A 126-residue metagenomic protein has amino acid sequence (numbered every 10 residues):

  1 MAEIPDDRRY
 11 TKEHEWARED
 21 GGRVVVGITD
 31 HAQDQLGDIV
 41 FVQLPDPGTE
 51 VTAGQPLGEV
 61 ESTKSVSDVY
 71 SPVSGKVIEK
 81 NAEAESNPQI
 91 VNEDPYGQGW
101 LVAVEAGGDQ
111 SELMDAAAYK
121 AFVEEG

Functional and structural regions predicted by a protein language model:
M1-P56, Q89, E93-G126: Acidic, low-complexity mobile loops and tails
H14, V60, S74-V77: Conserved hydrophobic positions within beta-strands
S62, A82: Short, conserved catalytic or interaction motifs in soluble domains
T63-S67: Short aromatic-glycine motifs in intrinsically disordered, low-complexity regions
D68-P72: Histidine- and aromatic-rich ligand-binding microenvironments
S74, K80, G107: Short, loop-centered acidic/histidine patches that primarily coordinate divalent metals
E83-P88: Short amphipathic beta-strand starts and helix->beta connectors
